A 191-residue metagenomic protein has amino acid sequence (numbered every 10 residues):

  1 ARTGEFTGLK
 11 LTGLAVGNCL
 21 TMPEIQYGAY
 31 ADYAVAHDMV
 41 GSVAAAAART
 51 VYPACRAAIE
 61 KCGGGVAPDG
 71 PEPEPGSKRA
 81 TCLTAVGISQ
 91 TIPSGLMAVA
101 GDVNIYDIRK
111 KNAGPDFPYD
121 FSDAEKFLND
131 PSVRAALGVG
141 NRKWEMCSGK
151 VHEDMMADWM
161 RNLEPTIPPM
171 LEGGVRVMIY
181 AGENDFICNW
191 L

Functional and structural regions predicted by a protein language model:
A1-L191: Terminal and linker regions of secretory-pathway proteins
